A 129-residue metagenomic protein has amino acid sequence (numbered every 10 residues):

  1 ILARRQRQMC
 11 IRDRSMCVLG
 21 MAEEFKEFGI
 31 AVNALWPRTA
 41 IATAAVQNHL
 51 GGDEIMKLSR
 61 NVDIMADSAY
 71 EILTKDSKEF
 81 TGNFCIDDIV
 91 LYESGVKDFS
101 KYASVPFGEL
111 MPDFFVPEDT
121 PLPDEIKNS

Functional and structural regions predicted by a protein language model:
I1-R7, I11: Single conserved hydrophobic/aromatic residue that forms the stacking wall/gate of nucleotide- or nucleobase-binding
R4-R5, Q47-G51, F99-S100: Short, glycine/charged-enriched secondary-structure capping and boundary segments
R5, L35-R38: SDR active-site strand-loop-helix element
R7, I30, D67: Switch/coupling loops of ABC transporter nucleotide-binding domains
R12-L19, E23, D63-Y70: Conserved active-site helix of classical SDR/Rossmann-fold NAD(P)-dependent CH-OH oxidoreductases
G20-I30, D76: Active-site-adjacent segment of SDR/Rossmann-fold oxidoreductases
I30, R38-L50: Short beta-loop-alpha junction of Rossmann-like oxidoreductase domains
A34-L35, G52-S129: C-terminal helical subdomain
